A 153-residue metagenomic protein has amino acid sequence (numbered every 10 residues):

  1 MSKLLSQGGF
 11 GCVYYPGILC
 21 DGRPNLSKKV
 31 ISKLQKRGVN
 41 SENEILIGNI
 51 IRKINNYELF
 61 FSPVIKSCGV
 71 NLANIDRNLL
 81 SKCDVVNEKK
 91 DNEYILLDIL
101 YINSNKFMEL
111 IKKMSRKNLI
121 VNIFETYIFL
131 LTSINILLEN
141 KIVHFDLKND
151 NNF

Functional and structural regions predicted by a protein language model:
M1-L4: Conserved N-terminal boundary motif of the eukaryotic protein kinase catalytic domain
Q7: Conserved strand-loop elements at the edges of beta-sheets that form or border functional pockets
F10-I75: ATP-binding glycine-rich loop module of kinase domains
L59-V121: Conserved structural core of kinase catalytic domains
L130-L138: Conserved hydrophobic alpha-helix
L138-N151: Catalytic-loop of the protein kinase fold
